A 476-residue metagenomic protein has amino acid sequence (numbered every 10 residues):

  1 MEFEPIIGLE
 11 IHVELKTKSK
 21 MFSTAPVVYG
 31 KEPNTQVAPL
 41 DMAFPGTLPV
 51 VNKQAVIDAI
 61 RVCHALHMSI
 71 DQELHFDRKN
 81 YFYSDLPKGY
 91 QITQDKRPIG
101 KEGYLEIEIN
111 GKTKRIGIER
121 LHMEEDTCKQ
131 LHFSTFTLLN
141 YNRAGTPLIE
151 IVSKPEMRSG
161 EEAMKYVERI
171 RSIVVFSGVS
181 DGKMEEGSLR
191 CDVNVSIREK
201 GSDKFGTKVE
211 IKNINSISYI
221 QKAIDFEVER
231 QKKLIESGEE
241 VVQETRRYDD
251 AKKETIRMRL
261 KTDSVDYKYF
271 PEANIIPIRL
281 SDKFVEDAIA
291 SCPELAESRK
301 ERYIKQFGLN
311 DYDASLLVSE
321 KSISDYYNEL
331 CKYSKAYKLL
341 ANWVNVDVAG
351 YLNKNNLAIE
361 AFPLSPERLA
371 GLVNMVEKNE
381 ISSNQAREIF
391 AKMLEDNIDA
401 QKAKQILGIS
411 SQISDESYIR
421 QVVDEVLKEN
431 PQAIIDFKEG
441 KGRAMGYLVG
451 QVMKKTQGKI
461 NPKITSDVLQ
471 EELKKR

Functional and structural regions predicted by a protein language model:
M1-E294, K305, D311, K332-A336: Basic, nucleic-acid-interacting segments
K16, N194, R198, E229 (+7 more regions): Amphipathic alpha-helical core segments of compact helical bundles
P39-M42, P147-K154, V195, T207-K208 (+6 more regions): Short, hydrophobic beta-strand segments
G187-E199, Y267, I304-N328, Y337-N355 (+2 more regions): Core structural elements
D313, Y326, A336-V344, R368 (+5 more regions): Residue-level detector of well-ordered alpha-helical segments, enriched for hydrophobic/aromatic packing positions
Y333-S334, L340, V348-P363, G371-V376 (+1 more regions): M16/insulysin-pitrilysin zinc metalloprotease superfamily fold
I359-A370, S383-K454: Strongly charged, low-complexity linkers/loops
